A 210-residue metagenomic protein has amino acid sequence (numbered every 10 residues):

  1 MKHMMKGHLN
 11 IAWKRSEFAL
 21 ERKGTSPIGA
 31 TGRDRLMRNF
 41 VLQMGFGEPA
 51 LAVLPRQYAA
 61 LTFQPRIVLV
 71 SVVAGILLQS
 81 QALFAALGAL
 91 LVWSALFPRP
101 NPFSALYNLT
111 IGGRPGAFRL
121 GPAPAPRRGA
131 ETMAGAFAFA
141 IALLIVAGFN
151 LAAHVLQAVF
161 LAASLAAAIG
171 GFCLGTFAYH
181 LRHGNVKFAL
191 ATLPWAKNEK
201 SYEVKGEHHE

Functional and structural regions predicted by a protein language model:
M1-M5: Extreme N-terminal basic, low-complexity initiation segments that serve as generic localization/processing leaders
G7-H208: Membrane-interfacial helix-loop segments of redox and metal-homeostasis proteins, especially TM-loop-TM junctions
